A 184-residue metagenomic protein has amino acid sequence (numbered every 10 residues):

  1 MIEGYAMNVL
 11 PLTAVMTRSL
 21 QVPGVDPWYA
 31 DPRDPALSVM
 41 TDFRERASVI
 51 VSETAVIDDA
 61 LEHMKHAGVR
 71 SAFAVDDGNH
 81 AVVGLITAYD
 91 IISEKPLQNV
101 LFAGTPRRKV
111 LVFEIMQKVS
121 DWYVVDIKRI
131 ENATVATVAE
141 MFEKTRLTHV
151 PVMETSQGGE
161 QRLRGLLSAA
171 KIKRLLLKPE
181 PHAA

Functional and structural regions predicted by a protein language model:
M1-A184: Tandem CBS (Cystathionine beta-synthase) repeat/Bateman regulatory domains
